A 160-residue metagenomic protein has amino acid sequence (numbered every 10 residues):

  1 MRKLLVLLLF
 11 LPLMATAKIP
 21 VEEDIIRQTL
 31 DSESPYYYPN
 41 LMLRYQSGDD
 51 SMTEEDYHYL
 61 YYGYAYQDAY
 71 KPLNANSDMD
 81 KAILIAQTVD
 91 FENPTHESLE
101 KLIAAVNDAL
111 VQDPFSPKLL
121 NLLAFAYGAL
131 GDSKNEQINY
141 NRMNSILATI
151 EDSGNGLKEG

Functional and structural regions predicted by a protein language model:
K3-L13: Sec-dependent N-terminal signal peptides
K18-L99, I150, G160: N-terminal alpha-helical interaction modules that lie
D108-A109, M143: Canonical positions in the second alpha-helix
P117-K118, S145-E159: Boundary/linker segments of alpha-helical solenoid repeat arrays
K118-L119, A126: The tetratricopeptide repeat
G128-E151: TPR/TPR-like (Sel1-like) alpha-helical repeat modules
